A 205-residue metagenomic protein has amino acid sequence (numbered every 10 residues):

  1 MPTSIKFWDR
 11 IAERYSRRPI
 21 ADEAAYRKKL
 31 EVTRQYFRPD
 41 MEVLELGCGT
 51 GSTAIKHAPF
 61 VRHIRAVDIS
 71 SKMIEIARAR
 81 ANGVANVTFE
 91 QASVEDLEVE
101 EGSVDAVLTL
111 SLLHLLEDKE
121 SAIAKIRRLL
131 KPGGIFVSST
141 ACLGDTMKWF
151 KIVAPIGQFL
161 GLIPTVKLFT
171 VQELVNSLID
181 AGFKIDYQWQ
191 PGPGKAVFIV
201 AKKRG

Functional and structural regions predicted by a protein language model:
M1-R38, G144, G157, G192-G194: Conserved class I S-adenosyl-L-methionine
D22, V137-A181, I185-P191: C-terminal alpha-helical "lid/dimerization" subdomain adjacent to the S-adenosyl-L-methionine
E42, G134-I135: Short glycine-centered segments of the SAM/dcSAM-binding site in methyltransferase folds
L44-D96: Class I SAM-dependent methyltransferase SAM/SAH-binding core
L108: A conserved beta-strand element that flanks and buttresses the S-adenosyl-L-methionine
S111-L112: Short catalytic micro-motifs in class I SAM-dependent methyltransferases
E120-P132: A short glycine-rich, Lys/Arg-flanked "PGG" loop and its adjoining helix->strand segment in the class I
I199-G205: C-terminal lobe and adjacent flexible extensions of AdoMet/dcAdoMet transferase-like proteins
